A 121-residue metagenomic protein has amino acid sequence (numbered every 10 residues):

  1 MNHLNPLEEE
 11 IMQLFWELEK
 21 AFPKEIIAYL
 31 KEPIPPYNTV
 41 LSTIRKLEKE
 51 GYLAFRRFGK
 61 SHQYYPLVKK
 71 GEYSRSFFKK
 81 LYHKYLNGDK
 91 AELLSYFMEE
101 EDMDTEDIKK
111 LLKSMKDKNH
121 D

Functional and structural regions predicted by a protein language model:
N2-L7, K20, N87: Short helix-coil-helix linker/hinge
L4-L7, F58-F77: Short, cationic-aromatic polyanion-contact patches
E9-L14, E25: Pre-recognition alpha-helix immediately N-terminal to the DNA-recognition helix within helix-turn-helix or winged-helix
K20-Y29: Short acidic, hydrophobic short linear motifs in intrinsically disordered regions
L41-R45: Short, hydrophobic-biased segments on the C-terminal half of alpha helices that form "recognition helices"
G51: Glycine-centered, phosphate/nucleic-acid-interacting loop/turn motifs that mediate DNA/RNA or nucleotide
F55: Short beta-strand "wing" residues that participate in macromolecule-binding interfaces
F78-N119: Amphipathic alpha-helical dimerization/coiled-coil segments that flank or bridge DNA-binding/regulatory modules
